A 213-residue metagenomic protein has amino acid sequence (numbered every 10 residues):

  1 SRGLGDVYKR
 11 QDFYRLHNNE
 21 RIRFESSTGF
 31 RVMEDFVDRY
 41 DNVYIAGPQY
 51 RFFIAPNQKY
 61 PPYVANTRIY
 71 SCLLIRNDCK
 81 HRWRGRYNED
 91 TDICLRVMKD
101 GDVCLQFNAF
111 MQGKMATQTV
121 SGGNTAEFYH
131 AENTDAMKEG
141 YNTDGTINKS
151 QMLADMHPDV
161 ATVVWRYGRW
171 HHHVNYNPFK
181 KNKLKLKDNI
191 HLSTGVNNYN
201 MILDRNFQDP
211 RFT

Functional and structural regions predicted by a protein language model:
S1, S26-S27, S71, S121 (+2 more regions): Generic serine detector
S1-Y8: Short, small-residue-biased leader/transition segments that mark boundaries at the very start of proteins
F13-R96: Conserved catalytic core of nucleotide-sugar-dependent glycosyltransferases
G85, T91-T213: C-terminal catalytic/acceptor-binding lobe
